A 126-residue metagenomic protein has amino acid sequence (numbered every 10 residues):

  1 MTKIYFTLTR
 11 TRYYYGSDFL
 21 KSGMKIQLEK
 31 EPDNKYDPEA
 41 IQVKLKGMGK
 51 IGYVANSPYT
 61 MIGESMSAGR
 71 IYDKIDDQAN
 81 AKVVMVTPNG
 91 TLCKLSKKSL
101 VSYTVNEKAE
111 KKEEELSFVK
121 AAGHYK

Functional and structural regions predicted by a protein language model:
M1-K126: Conserved active-site motif detector
